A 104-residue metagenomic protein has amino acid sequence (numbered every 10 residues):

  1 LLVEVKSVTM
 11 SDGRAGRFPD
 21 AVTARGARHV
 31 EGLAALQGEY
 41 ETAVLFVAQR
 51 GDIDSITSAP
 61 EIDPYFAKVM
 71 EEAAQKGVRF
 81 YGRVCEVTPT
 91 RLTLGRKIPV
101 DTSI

Functional and structural regions predicted by a protein language model:
L1-D20, L33: Conserved catalytic cores of phosphodiester-cleaving nucleases, focusing on short active-site segments
V22, R28-A43, V47-I104: Non-catalytic C-terminal interaction segments of nucleic acid-processing enzymes
